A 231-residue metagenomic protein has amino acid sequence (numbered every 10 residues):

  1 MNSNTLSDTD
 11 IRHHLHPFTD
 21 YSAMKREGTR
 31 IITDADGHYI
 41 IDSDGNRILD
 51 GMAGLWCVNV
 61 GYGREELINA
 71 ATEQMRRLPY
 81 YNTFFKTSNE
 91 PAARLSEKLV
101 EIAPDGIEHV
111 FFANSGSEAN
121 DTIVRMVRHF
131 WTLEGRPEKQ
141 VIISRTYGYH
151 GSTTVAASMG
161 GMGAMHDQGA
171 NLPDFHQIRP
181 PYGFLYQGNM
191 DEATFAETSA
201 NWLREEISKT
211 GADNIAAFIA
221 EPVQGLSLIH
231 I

Functional and structural regions predicted by a protein language model:
M1-D36, R77, P91, F195 (+1 more regions): Active-site-adjacent loop/helix segments that line or gate small-molecule/cofactor pockets in enzymes
R12, I48, G54-K86, R94-N114: Glycine-rich phosphate-binding segment of PLP-dependent enzymes
T29-D50: Active-site and channel-lining beta-strand-loop segments that bind or position nucleotide-derived/phosphorylated
L49-M52, R179, A216-Q224: Short beta-strands and strand-loop turn motifs
G54, R77-L78, Y182-L185, V223-L226: A short, flexible beta-alpha/helix-coil linker loop
N59-V60, G225-S227: Short, small-residue-enriched loops and turns at beta-alpha junctions that line or gate enzyme active sites
E97-A217: PLP-dependent aspartate aminotransferase-fold enzymes
H230-I231: Conserved small/polar residues in nucleotide/adenosyl-binding loops
